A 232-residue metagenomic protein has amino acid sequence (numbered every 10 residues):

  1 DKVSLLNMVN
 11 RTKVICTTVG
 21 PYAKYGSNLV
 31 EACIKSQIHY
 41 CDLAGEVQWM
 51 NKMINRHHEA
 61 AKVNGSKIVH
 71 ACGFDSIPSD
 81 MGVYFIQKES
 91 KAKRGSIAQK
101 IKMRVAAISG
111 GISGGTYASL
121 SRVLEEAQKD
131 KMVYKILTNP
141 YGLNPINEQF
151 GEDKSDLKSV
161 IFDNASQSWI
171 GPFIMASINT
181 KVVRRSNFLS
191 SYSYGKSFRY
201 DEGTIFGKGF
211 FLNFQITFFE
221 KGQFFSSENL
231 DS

Functional and structural regions predicted by a protein language model:
D1-V14, T18-Y25: Conserved Rossmann-fold cofactor-binding substructure of NAD(P)-dependent oxidoreductases
N7, N28-A32, R56: A short acidic, amphipathic alpha-helical/loop segment
V14, H39, K67: Residue-level detector of anion-binding/catalytic polar loops
T17, P21, V30-M50: ADP-ribose/adenylate-binding Rossmann-like module
G26, A44-S66: Rossmann-fold NAD(P)-binding glycine/threonine-rich loop
D42, I68-H70, M103: General beta-strand structural signal in soluble alpha/beta enzymes
V47-W49, G73-D80: Gly/Ser/Thr-rich loops at beta-strand to alpha-helix junctions that form or flank small-molecule/cofactor-binding
V63-G65, K88-S232: C-terminal catalytic/substrate-binding lobe primarily of soluble NAD(P)-dependent oxidoreductases
